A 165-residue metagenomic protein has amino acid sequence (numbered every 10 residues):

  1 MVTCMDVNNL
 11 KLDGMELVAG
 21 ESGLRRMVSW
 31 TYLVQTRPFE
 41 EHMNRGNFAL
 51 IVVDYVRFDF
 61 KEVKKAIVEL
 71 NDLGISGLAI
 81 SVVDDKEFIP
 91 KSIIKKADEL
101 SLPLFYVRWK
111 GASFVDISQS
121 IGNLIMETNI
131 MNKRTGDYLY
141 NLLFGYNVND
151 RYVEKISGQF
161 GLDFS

Functional and structural regions predicted by a protein language model:
M1-S165: Alpha-helical/coil-rich non-catalytic "connector" segments in signaling and regulatory proteins
